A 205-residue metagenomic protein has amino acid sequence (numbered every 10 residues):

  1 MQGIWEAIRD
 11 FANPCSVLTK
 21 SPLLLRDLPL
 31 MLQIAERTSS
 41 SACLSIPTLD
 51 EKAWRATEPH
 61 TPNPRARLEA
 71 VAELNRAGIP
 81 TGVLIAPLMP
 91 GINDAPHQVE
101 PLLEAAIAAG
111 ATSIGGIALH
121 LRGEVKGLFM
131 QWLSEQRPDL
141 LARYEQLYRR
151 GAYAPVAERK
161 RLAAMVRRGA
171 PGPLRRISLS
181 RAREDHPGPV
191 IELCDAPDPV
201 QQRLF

Functional and structural regions predicted by a protein language model:
M1-R143, L147, G151, P155: Conserved AdoMet/S-adenosylmethionine-binding subsite of the radical SAM
W132-E145, R149-F205: C-terminal accessory extensions appended to soluble enzyme cores
